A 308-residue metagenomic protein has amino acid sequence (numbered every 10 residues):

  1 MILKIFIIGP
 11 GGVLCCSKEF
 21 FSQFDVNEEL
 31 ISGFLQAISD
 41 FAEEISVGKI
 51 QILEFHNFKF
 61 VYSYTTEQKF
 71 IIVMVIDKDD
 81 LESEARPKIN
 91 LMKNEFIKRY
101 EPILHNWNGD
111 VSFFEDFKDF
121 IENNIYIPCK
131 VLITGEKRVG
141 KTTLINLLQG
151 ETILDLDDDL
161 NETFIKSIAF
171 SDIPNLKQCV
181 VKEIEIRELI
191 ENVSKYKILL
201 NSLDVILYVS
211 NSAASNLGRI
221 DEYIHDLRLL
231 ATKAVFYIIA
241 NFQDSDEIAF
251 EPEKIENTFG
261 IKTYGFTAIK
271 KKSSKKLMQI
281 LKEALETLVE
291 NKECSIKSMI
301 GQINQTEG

Functional and structural regions predicted by a protein language model:
M1-C129, L288-V289, E293-K297: Acidic, low-complexity cytosolic segments
M74-V75, I133, K182-I186, I206-S212 (+2 more regions): Conserved beta-strand segments of the P-loop GTPase G domain that flank and frequently precede/overlap
N123-D159: Conserved G1/Walker A P-loop phosphate-binding module
G150-Q178: Switch I (effector-binding) loop of TRAFAC-class P-loop GTPase G-domains
N175-V193: Switch II (G3) loop of P-loop NTPases
N192-A214, L230: Inter-motif core of Ras-like GTPase G domains
S212-F259: Conserved C-terminal guanine-recognition region of P-loop GTPase G domains, centered on the G4
D246-K297: Canonical P-loop GTPase G-domain recognition
